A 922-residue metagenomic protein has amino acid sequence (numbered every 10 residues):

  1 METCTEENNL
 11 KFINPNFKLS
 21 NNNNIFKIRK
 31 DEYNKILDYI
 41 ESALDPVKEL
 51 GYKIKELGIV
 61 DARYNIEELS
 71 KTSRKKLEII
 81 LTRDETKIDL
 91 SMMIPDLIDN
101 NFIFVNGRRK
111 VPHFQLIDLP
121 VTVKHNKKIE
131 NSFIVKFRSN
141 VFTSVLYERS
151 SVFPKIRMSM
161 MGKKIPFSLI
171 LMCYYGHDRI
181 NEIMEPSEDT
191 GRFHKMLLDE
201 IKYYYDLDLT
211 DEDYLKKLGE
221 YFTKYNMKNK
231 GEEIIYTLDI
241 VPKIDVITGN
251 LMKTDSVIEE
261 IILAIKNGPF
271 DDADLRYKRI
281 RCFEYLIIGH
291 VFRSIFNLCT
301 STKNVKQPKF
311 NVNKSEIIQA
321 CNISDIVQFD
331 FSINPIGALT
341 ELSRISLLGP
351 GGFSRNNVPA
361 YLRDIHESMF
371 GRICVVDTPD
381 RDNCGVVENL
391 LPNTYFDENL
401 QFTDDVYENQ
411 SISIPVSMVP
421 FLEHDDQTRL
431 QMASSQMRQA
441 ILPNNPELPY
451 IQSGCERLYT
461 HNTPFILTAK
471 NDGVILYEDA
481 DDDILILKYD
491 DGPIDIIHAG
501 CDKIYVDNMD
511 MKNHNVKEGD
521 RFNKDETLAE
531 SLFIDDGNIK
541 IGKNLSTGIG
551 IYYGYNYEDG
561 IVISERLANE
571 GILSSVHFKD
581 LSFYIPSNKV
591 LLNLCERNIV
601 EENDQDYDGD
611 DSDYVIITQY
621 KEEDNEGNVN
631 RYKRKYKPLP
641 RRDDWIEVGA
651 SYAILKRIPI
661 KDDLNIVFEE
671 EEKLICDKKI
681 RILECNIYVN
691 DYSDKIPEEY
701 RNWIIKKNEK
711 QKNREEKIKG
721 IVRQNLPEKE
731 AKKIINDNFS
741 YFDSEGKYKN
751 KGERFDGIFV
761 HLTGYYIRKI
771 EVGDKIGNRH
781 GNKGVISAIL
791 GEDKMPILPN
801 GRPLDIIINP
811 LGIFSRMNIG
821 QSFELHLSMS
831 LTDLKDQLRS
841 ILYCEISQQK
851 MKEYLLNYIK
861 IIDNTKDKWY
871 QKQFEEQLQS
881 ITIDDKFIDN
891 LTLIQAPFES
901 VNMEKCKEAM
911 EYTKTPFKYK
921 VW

Functional and structural regions predicted by a protein language model:
M1-P335, S343, L391-T394, Q401-A440 (+5 more regions): N-terminal non-catalytic structural scaffold regions of very large proteins
R63-F114, I326-L390, P443-D472, L476 (+1 more regions): Conserved mixed alpha/beta core segments that line enzyme active sites in large multi-domain catalysts
T86-S91, L347-V375, Y450-K470, E530-S531 (+5 more regions): Flexible, glycine/threonine-enriched loop-and-boundary segments that flank and lead into catalytic domains of large
M92-P95, F102-V105, F114-Q115, S354-N357 (+19 more regions): Replace "in large, NTP-powered and nucleic-acid-processing enzymes" with "in large, NTP-powered factors and other
I103, V111-F142, V386-S413, K488-H514 (+6 more regions): Extended active-site and interfacial segments that coordinate phosphate-rich ligands in large catalytic machineries
R279, E284, I288-I295, N304-N322 (+18 more regions): Terminal interaction modules at protein C-ends
N389, A480-D481, E526-F533, S651 (+5 more regions): Short, surface-exposed secondary-structure boundary micro-motifs
Y553-K621, E626, K635, R642 (+3 more regions): OB-fold/S1-family RNA-binding modules
